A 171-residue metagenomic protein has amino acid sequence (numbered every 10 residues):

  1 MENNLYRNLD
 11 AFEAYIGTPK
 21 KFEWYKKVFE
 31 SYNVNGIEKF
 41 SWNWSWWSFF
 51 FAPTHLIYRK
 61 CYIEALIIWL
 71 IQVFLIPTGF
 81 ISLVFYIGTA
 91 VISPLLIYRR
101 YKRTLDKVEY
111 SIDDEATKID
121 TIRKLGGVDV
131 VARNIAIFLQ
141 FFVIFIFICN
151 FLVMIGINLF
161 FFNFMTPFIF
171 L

Functional and structural regions predicted by a protein language model:
M1-I37, Q72-L171: Transmembrane helix recognition focused on a "late"/terminal membrane span
W24-E64: Membrane interfacial helix-start motif at the N-side
A65-V73: Central hydrophobic cores of alpha-helical transmembrane segments in multi-pass integral membrane proteins
